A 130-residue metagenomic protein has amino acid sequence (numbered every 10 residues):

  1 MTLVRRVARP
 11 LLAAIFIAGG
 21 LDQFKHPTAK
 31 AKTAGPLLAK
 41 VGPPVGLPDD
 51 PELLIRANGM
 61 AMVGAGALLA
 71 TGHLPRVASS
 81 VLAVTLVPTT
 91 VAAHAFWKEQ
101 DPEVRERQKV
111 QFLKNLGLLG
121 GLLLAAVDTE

Functional and structural regions predicted by a protein language model:
M1-E130: Short amphipathic, positively biased membrane-proximal segments that drive organelle/inner-membrane targeting
